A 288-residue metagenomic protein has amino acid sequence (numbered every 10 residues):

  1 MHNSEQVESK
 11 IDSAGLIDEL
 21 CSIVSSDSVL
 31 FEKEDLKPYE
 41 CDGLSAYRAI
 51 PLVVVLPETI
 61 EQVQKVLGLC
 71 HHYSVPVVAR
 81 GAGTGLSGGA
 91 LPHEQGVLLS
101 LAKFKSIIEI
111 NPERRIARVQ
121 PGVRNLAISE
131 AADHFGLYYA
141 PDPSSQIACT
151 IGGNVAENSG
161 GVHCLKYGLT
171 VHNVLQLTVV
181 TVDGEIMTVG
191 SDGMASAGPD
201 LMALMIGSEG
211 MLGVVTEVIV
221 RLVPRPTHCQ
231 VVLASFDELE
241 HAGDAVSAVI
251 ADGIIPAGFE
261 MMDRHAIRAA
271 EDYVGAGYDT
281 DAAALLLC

Functional and structural regions predicted by a protein language model:
M1, L222-H228, T280-L287: Short acidic (Asp/Glu) and glycine-rich catalytic loops that position anionic groups and cofactors
M1-G68, H72, G85-R115, S144 (+1 more regions): N-terminal flexible segment immediately upstream of the FAD-binding catalytic core in FAD-dependent oxidoreductases
V7, L52-L56, A117-R118, V232-S235 (+1 more regions): Short cationic amphipathic helices and targeting signals
L30-F31, A79, F259-E260: Short beta-strand
V77-A79, P141: ATP-grasp fold ATP-binding core
R80-T84: Glycine-rich beta-strand-to-loop/alpha-helix junction loops that act as flexible
S106-M262: FAD-binding subdomain of flavoenzyme oxidoreductases
G258-C288: Terminal amphipathic helices with adjacent charged low-complexity linkers/tails
